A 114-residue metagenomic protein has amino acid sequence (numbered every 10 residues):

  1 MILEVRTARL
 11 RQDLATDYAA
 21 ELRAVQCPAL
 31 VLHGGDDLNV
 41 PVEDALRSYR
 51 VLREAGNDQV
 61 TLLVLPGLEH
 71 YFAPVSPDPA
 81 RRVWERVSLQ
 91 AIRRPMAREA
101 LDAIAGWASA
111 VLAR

Functional and structural regions predicted by a protein language model:
M1-A20, C27: Alpha/beta-hydrolase
A19-R23, L46-Y49, E69, L101 (+1 more regions): Extracytoplasmic/secreted envelope proteins and their assembly/folding machinery, especially bacterial periplasmic
R23-A29, D58-Q59: Short, proline-enriched alpha-helix->beta-strand connector loops that line the catalytic pocket of alpha/beta-hydrolase
V25, V31-H33, D37, L65: Short beta-strand/loop motif that positions the catalytic acidic residue of the alpha/beta-hydrolase fold
C27, L38-R53: Short alpha-helix in the alpha/beta-hydrolase fold that links the catalytic acid
D36-V40, H70-Y71: Acidic catalytic loop of the alpha/beta-hydrolase fold
P41-A45, V64, A100: Residues at alpha-helix caps and immediate loop-helix transition turns in enzyme cores, especially N- and C-cap
T61, L68-F72, S76-R114: Catalytic active-site module of serine/aspartate enzymes centered on a nucleophile-bearing elbow/loop
